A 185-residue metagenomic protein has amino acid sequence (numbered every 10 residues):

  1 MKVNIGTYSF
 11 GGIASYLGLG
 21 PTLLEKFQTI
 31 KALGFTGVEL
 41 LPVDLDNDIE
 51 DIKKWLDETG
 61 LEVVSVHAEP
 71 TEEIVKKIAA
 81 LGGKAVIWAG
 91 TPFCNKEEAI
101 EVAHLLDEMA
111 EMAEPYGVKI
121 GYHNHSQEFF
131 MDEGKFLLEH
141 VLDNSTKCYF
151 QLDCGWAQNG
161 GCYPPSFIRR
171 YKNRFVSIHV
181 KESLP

Functional and structural regions predicted by a protein language model:
M1-A80, K84: N-terminal pre-domain/capping segments
K2-N4, G37-E39, G60-S65, K84-A85 (+3 more regions): Structural preference for beta-strand elements that scaffold enzyme active sites
S9-G11, P42-D44, E69-P70, T91-F93 (+3 more regions): Active-site-proximal loop/turn and secondary-structure-junction residues that shape catalytic pockets, frequently
I13-Y16, K96-E97, F129-F130: A generic structural signal for short coil/turn motifs at secondary-structure boundaries
L19-L24, K54, A99-D107, E133-E139 (+1 more regions): Charged helix-capping and loop-helix junction motifs
E50-A68, D107-E114, L138-K147: Alpha-helix-loop-beta-strand connector modules within alpha/beta enzyme cores
E72-L106: Glycine/small-residue-rich loop that forms an oxyanion/phosphate-binding "nest" at active or ligand-binding sites
P115-P185: Acidic/histidine-rich catalytic cores of soluble enzymes
